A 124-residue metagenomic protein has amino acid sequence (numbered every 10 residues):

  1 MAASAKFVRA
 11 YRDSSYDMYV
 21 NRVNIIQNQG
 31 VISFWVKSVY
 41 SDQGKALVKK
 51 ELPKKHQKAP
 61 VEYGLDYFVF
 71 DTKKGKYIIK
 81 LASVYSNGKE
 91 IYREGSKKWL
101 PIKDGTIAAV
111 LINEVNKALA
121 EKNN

Functional and structural regions predicted by a protein language model:
M1-L65, D71-N124: N-terminal secretory-pathway/extracellular module detecting exported/lumenal segments and adjacent signal-anchor/first
